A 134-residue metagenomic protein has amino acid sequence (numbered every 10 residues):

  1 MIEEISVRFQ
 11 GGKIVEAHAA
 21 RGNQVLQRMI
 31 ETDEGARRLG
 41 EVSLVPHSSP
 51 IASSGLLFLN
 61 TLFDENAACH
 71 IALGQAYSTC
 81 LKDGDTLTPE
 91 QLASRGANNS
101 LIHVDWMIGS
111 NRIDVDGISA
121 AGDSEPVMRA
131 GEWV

Functional and structural regions predicted by a protein language model:
M1-V134: Metal/cofactor-centered catalytic core regions of large enzymes
